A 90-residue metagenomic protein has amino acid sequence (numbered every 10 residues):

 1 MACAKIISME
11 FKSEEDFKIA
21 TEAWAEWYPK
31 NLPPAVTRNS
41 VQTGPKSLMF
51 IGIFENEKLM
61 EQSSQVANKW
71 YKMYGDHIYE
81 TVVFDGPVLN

Functional and structural regions predicted by a protein language model:
M1-K69, G75-N90: Short S/T/G/P-rich N-terminal loop/turn motif that feeds into the first structured element of a domain
